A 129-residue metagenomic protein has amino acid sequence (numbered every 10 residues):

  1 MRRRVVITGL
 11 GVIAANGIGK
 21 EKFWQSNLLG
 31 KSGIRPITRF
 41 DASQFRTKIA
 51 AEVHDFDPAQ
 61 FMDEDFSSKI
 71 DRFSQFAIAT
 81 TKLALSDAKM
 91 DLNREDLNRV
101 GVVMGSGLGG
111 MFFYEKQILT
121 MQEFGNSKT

Functional and structural regions predicted by a protein language model:
M1-T129: Conserved "HGTGT" condensation-loop signature of ketosynthase/thiolase-family condensing enzymes that catalyze
